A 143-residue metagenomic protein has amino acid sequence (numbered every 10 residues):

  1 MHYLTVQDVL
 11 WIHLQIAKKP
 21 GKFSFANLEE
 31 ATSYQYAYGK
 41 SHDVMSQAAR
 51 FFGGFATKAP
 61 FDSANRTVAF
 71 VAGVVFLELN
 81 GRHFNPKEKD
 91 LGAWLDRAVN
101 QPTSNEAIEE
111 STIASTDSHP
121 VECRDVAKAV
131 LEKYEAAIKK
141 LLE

Functional and structural regions predicted by a protein language model:
M1-E143: FIC/Doc superfamily catalytic core
